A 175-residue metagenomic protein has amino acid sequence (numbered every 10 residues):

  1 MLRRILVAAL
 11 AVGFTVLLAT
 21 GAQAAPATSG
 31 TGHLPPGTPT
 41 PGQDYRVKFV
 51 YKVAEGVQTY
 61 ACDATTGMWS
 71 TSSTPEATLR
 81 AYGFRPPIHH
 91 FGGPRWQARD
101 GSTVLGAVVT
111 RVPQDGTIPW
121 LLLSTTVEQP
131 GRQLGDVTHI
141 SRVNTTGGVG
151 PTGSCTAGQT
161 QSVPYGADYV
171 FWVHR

Functional and structural regions predicted by a protein language model:
M1-A25: Secretory targeting and sorting signals
M1-R3, T20, P35, T40 (+1 more regions): Serine/threonine-rich low-complexity intrinsically disordered regions
A25-T59, T66-R175: Primary mode marks residue(s) on the alpha4-beta5-alpha5 output face of response regulator receiver
